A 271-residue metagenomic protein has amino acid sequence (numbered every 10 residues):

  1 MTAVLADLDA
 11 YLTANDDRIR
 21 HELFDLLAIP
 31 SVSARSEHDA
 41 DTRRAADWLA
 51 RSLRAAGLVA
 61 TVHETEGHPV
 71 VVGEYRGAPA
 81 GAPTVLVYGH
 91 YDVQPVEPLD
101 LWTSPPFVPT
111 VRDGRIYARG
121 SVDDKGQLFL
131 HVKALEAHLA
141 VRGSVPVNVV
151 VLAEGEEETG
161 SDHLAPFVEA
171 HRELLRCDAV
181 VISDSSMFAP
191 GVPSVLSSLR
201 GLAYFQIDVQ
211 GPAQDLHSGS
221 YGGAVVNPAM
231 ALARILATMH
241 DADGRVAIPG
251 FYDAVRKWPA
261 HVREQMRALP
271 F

Functional and structural regions predicted by a protein language model:
M1-V4, G57-G77, I235-V262: Short, charged N-terminal helix-start/capping segments
T2-S121, H138-V147: Acidic/His- and Gly-rich active-site-bordering loop/insert found across diverse amide/peptide-bond hydrolases
I116, S121-F271: Fold-level recognition of mixed alpha/beta catalytic cores in primary-metabolism enzymes, strongest
